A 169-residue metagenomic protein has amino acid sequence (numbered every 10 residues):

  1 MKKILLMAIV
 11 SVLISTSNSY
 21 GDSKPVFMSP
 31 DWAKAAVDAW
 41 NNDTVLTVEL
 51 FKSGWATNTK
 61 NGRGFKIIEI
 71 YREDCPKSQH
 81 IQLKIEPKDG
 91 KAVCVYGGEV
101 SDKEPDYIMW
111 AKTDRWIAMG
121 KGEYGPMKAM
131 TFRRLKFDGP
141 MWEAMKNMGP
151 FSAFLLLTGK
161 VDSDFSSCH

Functional and structural regions predicted by a protein language model:
M1-I4: Positively charged n-region of N-terminal signal peptides that target proteins for export
M7-S15: Bacterial N-terminal signal peptides
Y20-H169: Feature captures hydrophobic
